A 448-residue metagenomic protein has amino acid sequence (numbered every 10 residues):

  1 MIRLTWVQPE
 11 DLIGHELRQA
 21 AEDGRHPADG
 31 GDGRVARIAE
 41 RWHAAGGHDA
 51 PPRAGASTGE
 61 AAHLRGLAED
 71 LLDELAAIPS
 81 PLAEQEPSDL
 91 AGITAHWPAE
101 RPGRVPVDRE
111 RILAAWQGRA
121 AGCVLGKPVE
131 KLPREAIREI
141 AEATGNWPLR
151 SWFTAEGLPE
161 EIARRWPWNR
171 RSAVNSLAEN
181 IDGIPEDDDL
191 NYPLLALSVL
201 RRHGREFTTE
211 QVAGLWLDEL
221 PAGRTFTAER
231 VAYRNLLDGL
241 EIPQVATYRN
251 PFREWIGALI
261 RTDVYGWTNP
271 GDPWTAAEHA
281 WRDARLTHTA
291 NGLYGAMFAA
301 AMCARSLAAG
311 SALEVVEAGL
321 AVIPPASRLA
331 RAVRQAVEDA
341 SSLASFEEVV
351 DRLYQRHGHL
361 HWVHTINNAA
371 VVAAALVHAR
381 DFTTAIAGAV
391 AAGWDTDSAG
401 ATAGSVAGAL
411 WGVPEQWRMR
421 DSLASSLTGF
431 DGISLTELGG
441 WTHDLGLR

Functional and structural regions predicted by a protein language model:
M1-R448: Structured, active/binding-site neighborhoods that engage oxygen-rich ligands
